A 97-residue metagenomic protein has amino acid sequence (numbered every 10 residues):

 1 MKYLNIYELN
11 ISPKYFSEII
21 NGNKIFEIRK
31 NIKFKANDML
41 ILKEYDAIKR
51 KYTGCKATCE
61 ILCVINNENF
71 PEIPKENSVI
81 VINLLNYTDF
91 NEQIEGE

Functional and structural regions predicted by a protein language model:
Y3-I25: Short, basic/aromatic beta-hairpin or loop at an interaction surface
I28-N31, L85: A structural micro-motif recognizing beta-strand termini and the immediately following turn/loop segments
A47-T58: Short, Lys/Arg- and Gly-enriched loop/turn segments at beta-strand edges
V64-E97: Glycine- and charge-enriched low-complexity intrinsically disordered segments
